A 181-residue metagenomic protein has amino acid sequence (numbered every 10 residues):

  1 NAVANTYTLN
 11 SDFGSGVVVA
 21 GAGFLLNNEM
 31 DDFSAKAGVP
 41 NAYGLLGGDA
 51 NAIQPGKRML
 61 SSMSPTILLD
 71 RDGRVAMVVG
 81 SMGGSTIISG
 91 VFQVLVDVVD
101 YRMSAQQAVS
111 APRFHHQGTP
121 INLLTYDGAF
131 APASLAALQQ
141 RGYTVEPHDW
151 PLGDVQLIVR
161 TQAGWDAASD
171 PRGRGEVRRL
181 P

Functional and structural regions predicted by a protein language model:
N1-H148: Proteins synthesized as precursors that undergo proteolytic processing into mature forms
A129-P181: Cofactor-centric catalytic regions
